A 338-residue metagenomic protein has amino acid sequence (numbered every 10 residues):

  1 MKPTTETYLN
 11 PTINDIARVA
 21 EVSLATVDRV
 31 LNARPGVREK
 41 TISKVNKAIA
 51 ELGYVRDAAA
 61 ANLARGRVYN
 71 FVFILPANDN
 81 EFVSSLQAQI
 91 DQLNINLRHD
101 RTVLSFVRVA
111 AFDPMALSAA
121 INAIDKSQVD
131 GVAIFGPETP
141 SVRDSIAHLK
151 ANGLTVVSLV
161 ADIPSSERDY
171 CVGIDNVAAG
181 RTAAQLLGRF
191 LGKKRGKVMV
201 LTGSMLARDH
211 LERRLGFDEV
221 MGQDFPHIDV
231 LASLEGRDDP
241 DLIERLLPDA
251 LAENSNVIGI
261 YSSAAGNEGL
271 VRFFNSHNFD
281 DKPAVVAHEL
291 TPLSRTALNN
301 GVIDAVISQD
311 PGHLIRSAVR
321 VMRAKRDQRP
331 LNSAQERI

Functional and structural regions predicted by a protein language model:
M1-R67: N-terminal helix-turn-helix DNA-binding module of bacterial transcription factors
R56-A119: Amphipathic helical "hinge" segments at domain boundaries
P76-S84, S105-L117, E138, V172-T182 (+5 more regions): Hinge/beta->alpha junction and helix N-cap segments in small-molecule ligand-binding domains
N96-D100, N152, M221-I228, E253 (+1 more regions): Short helix-capping segments at alpha-helix termini
V132-H148, F217, L234-L293: Hydrophobic alpha-helical
P140-A178, T291-N299, I303: Flexible loop/hinge segments that line or gate small-molecule binding clefts
A183-D224, P330-I338: An alpha-beta-alpha
M221, D310-I338: Hinge/cleft segment of the Venus flytrap/periplasmic-binding protein
